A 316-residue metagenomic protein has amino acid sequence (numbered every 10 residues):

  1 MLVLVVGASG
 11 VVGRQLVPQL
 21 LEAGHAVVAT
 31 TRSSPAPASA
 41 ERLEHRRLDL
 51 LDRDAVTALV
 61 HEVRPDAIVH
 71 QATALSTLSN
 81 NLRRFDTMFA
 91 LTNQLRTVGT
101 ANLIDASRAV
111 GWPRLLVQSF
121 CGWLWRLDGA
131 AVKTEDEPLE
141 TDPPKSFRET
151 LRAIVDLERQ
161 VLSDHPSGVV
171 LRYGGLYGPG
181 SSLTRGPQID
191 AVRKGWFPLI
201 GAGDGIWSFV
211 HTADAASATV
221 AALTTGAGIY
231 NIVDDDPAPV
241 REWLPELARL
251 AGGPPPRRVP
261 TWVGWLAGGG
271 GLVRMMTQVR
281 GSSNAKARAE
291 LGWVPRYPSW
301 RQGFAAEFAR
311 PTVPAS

Functional and structural regions predicted by a protein language model:
V3-A23: N-terminal Rossmann NAD(P)H-binding glycine-rich loop of SDR-like oxidoreductase domains
P35, S39, E44-V98: NAD(P)H-binding glycine-rich loop region in Rossmannoid oxidoreductase-like domains and their noncatalytic homologs
N80, D86-K145: Conserved Rossmann-fold NAD(P)-dependent oxidoreductase catalytic core, especially the SDR/UDP-sugar
G129, Q160-L162, S167-I206: NAD(P)-dependent short-chain dehydrogenase/reductase
D142-V169: Active-site Tyr-X1-5-Lys
E149-D156, S181-I189, I200-L223: Substrate-positioning beta->alpha
A216-G271, T312-S316: Mid/C-terminal beta-alpha module of Rossmann-like enzyme folds, strongest in SDR-family dehydrogenases/epimerases
P298-S316: Amphipathic terminal alpha-helices
